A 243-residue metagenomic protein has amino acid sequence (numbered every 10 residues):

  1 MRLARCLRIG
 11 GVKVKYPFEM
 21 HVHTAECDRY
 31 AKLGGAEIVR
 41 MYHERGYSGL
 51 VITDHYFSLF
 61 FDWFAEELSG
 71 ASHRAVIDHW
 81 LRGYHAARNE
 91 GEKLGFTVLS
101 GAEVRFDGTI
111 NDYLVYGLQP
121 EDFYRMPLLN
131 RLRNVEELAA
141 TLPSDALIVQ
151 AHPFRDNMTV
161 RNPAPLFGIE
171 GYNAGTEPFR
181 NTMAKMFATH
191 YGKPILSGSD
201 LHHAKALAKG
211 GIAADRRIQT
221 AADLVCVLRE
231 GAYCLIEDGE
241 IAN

Functional and structural regions predicted by a protein language model:
R2-M20, T24, G34-R40, D107-D122 (+1 more regions): Charged catalytic cores and adjacent phosphate/nucleic-acid-binding surfaces used for phosphate/nucleic-acid chemistry
K15, Y56-T176, L228: Extended substrate/RNA-proximal surfaces in nucleic-acid metabolism proteins
T24-A25, G49-D54, S58: Ser/Thr-glycine-rich phosphate-binding loops at phosphate-binding pockets of nucleotides, nucleotide cofactors
D28-L33, M126-L128: Short, solvent-exposed loop/turn segments at secondary-structure boundaries
E37-V51: Catalytic domains of carbohydrate-active enzymes, especially glycoside hydrolases
Y47, F96, Y191-K193: A short helix->loop->beta-strand "cap" motif at the edges of active sites that frequently abuts
G49-V51, V149, E170, L196-S197: Structural recognition of the beta-strand scaffold that forms the well-ordered cores of secreted hydrolase catalytic
